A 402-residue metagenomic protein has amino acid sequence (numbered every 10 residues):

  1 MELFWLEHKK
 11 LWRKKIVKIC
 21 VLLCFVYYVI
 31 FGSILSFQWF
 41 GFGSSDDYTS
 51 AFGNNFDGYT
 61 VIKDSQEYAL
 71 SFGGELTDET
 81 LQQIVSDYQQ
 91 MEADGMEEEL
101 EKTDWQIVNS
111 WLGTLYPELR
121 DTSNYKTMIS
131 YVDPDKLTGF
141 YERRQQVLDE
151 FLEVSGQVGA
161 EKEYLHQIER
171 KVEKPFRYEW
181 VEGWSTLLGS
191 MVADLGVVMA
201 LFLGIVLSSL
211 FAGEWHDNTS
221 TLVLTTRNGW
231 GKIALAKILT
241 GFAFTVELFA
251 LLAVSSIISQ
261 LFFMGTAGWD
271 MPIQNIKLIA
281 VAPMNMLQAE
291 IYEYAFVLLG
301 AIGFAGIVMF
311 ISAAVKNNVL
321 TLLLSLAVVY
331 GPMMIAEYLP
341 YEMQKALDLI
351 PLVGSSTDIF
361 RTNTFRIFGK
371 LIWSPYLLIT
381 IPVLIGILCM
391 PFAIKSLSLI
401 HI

Functional and structural regions predicted by a protein language model:
M1-C20: Aromatic- and glycine-rich beta-strand/loop motifs that create alpha-glucan
V21-F25, V319-P332: Central hydrophobic cores of alpha-helical transmembrane segments in multi-pass integral membrane proteins
V26-Q83, E92, D133-E214, L235-A314 (+3 more regions): Secretory targeting signals
K136, Q344-S398: Alpha-helical transmembrane segments of multi-pass integral membrane proteins, characterized by long hydrophobic
L224-W230: Short helix-to-coil transition segments within interhelical loops that connect adjacent transmembrane helices
R227, I238-A243, L324-L352: Hydrophobic alpha-helical transmembrane segments of integral membrane proteins
H401-I402: Conserved small/polar residues in nucleotide/adenosyl-binding loops
